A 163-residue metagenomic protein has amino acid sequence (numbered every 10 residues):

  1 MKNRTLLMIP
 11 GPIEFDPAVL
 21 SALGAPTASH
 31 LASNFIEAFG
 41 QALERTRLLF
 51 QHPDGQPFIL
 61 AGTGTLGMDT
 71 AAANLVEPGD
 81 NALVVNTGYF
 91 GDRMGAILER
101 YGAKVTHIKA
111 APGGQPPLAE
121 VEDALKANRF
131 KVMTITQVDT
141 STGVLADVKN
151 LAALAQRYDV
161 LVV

Functional and structural regions predicted by a protein language model:
R4-A61, T65: A glycine-/small-polar-enriched, mobile loop at the entrance of the PLP active site in fold-type I
G55-T87, G91-G95: Conserved beta-loop-alpha segment that forms the PLP phosphate-binding cup at the N-terminus of a helix
P57, A82, V105-T106, V162: Hydrophobic anchor at the start of a short beta-strand that flanks the dinucleotide cofactor-binding loop
A61, I108-G114: Short beta->alpha junction loops
V85, I108, I135-T136: Structural motif
R93-K104, A111, A119-E122: Active-site-proximal loop->helix
P116-V163: Active-site phosphate-binding strand-loop segment of PLP-dependent enzymes
